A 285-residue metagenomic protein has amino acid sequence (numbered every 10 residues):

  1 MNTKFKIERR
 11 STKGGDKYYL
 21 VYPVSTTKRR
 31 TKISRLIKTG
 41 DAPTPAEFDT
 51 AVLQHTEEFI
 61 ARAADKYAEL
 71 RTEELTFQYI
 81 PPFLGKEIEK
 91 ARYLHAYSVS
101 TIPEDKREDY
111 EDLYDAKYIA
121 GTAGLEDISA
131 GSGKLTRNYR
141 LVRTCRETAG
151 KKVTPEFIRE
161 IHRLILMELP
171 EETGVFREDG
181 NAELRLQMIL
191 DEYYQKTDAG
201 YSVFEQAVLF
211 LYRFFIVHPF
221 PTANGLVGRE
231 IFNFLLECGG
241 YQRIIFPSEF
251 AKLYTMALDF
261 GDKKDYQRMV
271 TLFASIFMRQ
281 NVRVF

Functional and structural regions predicted by a protein language model:
M1-F285: FIC/Doc superfamily catalytic core
